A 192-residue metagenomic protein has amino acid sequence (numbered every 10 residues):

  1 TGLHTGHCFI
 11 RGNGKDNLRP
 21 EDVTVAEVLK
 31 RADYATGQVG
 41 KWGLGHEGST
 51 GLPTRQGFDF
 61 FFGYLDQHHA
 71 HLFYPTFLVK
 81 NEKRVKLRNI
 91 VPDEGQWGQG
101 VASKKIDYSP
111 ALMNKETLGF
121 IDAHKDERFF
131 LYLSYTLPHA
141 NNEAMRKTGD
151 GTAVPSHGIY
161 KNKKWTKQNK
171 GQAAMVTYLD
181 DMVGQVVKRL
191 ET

Functional and structural regions predicted by a protein language model:
T1-T192: Formylglycine-dependent sulfatase
